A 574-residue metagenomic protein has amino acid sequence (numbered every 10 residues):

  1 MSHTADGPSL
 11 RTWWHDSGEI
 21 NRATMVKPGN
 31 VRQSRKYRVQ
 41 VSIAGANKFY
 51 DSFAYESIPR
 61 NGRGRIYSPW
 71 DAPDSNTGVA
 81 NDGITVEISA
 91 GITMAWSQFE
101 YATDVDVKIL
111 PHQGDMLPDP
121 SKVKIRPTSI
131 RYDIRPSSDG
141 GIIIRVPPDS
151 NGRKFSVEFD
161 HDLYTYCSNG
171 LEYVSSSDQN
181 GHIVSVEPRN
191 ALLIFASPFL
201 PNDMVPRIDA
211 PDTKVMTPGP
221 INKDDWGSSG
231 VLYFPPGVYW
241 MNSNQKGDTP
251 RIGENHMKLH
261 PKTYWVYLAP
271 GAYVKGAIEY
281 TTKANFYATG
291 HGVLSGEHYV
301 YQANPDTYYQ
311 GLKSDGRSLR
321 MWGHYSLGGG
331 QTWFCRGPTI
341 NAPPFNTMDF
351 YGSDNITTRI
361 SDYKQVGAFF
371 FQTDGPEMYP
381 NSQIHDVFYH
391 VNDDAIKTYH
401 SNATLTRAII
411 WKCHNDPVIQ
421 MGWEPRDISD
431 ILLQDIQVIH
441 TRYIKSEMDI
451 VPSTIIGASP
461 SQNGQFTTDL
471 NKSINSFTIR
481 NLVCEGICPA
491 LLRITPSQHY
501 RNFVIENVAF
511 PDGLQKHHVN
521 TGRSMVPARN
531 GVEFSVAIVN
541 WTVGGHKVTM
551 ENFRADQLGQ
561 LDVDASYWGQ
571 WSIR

Functional and structural regions predicted by a protein language model:
M1-E254, K275, V293-S314, G544-R574: Extracellular "leader-to-stem" segments immediately downstream of a signal peptide or signal-anchor in secreted/lumenal
D133-S137, N244-P250, L268-P270, G337-P338 (+2 more regions): Short, solvent-exposed secondary-structure boundary motifs
R153-F155, G230, K262-Y264, A284 (+3 more regions): Core residues of folded domains in eukaryotic genome-function proteins
E158, P235, T289, W322-G323 (+1 more regions): Residues in well-ordered beta-strands of folded domains
Y233-P235, W265-A269, Y287-T289, F334 (+1 more regions): Residues within well-ordered beta-strands of beta-sheet-rich folds
P236-G237, G253, T263, G271 (+3 more regions): Glycine-centered loop/turn motifs
E254-A272, I278-L294: Beta-solenoid repeat scaffold
G276-E279, N285, L294-T332, G337-G569: Glycine- and acidic/polar-rich repeat regions and solenoidal domains
